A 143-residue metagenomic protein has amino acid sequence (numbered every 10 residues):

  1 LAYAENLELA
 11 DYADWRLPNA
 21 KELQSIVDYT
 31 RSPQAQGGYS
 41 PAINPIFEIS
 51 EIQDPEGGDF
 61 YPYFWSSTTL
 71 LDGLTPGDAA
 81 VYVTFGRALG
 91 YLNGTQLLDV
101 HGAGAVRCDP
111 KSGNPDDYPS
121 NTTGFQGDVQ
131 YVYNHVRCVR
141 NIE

Functional and structural regions predicted by a protein language model:
L1-D14, A20-G102: An exposed tryptophan-centered "aromatic clamp" motif
D14, A105, H135-C138: Intrinsically disordered, low-complexity sequence elements enriched in Ser/Thr/Gly/Pro
Y63, P119-E143: Short, structured beta-strand segments at or near domain termini in extracellular proteins/domains
Q96-D117: Long, low-complexity, polar/charged, intrinsically disordered or flexibly structured peripheral segments
